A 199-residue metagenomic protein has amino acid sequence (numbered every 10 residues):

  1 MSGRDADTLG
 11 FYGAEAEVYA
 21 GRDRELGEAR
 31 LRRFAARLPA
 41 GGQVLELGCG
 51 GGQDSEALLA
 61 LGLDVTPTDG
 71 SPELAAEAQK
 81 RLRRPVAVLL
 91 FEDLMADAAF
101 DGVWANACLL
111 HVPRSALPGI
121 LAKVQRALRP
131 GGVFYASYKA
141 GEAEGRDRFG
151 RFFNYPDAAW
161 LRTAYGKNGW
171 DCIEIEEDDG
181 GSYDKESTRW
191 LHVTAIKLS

Functional and structural regions predicted by a protein language model:
M1-A40: Conserved class I S-adenosyl-L-methionine
G41-G50: Conserved class I S-adenosyl-L-methionine
G51-D93: Class I SAM-dependent methyltransferase SAM/SAH-binding core
M95-V103: A short acidic, Gly/Pro-enriched loop at the edge of an enzyme's catalytic core that lines a small-molecule cofactor
P118-P130: A short glycine-rich, Lys/Arg-flanked "PGG" loop and its adjoining helix->strand segment in the class I
G131-Y138: Conserved beta-strand signature within the Rossmann-like core of class I S-adenosyl-L-methionine
E144-W160: Acceptor-substrate binding/catalytic loop of class I
S182-S199: Core SAM-dependent methyltransferase catalytic element
